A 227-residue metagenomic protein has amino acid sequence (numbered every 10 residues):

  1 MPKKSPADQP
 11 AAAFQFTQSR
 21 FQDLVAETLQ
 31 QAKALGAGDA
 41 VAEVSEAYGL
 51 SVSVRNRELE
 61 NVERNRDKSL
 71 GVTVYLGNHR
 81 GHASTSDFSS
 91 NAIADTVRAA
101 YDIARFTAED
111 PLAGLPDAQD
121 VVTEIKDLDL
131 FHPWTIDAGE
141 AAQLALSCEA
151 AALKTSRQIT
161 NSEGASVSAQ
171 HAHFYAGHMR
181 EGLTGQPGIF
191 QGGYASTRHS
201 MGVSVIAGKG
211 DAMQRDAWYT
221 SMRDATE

Functional and structural regions predicted by a protein language model:
M1-E227: Active-site bordering "gate/hinge" segments that shape substrate access to catalytic or cofactor-binding pockets
